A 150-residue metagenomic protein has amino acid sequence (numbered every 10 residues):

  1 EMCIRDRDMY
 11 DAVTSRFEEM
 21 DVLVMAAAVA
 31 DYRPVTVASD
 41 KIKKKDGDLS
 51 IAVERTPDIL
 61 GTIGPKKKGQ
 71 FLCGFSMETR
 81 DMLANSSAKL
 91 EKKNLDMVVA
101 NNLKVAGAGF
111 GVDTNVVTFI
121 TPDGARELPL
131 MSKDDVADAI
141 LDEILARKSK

Functional and structural regions predicted by a protein language model:
M2-I4: Short, small-residue-biased leader/transition segments that mark boundaries at the very start of proteins
Y10-D11: Phosphate-binding loop of NTP-binding sites
T14: Flexible loop/N-cap segments at domain edges
M20: An anion/phosphate-binding loop that grips the pyrophosphate of nucleotide cofactors and donors
A26-A27, N101: Short, well-ordered coil/turn residues at beta-beta hairpins and beta-strand->alpha-helix junctions within
A27-V29, R33: Conserved NAD(P)H cofactor-binding loop of Rossmann-fold oxidoreductase domains
P34-P129, D134, A139-K150: Glycine-rich phosphate/nucleotide-binding loop
